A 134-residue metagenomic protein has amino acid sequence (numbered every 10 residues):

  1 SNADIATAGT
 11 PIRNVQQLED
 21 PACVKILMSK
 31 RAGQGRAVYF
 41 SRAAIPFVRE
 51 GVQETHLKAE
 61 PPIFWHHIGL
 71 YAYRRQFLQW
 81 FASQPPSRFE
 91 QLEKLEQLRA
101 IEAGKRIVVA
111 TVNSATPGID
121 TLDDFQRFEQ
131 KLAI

Functional and structural regions predicted by a protein language model:
S1-Q84: Conserved core of the sugar-phosphate nucleotidyltransferase
E54-I134: Conserved alpha/beta core of the MobA/IspD/sugar-nucleotide pyrophosphorylase nucleotidyltransferase superfamily
